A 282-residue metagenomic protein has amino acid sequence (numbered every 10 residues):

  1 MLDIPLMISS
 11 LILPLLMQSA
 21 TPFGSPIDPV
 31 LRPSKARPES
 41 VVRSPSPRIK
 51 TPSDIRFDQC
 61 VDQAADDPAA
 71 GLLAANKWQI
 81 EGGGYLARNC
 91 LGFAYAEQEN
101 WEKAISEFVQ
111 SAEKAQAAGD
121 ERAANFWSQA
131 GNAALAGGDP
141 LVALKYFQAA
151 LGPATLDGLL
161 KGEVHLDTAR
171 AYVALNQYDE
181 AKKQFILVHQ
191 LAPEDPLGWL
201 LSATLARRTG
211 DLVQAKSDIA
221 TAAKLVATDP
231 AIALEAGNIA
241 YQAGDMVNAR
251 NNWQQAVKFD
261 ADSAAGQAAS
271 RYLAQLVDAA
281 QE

Functional and structural regions predicted by a protein language model:
I8, L13-C90, E102, D278-E282: N-terminal leader/linker segments that initiate helical-solenoid repeat arrays
S53, Y85-L86, G119, A124 (+5 more regions): Helix-start (N-cap) detector for alpha-helical repeat units in TPR-like alpha-solenoids, especially tetratricopeptide
V61, F93, N132, R170 (+3 more regions): Residue-level recognition of tetratricopeptide repeat
A65, E97-Q98, A136, R170 (+4 more regions): Register position in tetratricopeptide repeats
I80-E81, K114-A118, P153-D157, L191 (+2 more regions): Structural marker of alpha-solenoid helical repeat scaffolds
C90, Q129, E163, D167 (+3 more regions): Canonical tetratricopeptide repeat
L135-P140, P153-L225: Alpha-helical adaptor scaffolds
